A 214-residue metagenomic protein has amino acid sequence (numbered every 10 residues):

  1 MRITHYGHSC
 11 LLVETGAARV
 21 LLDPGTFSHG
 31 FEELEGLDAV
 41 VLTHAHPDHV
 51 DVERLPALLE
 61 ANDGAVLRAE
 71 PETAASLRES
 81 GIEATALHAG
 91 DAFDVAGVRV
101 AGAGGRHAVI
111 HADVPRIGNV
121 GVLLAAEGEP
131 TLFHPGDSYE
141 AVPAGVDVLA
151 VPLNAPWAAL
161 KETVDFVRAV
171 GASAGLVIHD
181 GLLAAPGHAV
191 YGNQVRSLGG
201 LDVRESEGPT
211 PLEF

Functional and structural regions predicted by a protein language model:
M1-E35, A86-G145, W157-E162, E207-F214: Core dinuclear metal-dependent hydrolase active-site scaffold
T4, R78-A92, V164, R168 (+1 more regions): Binuclear metal-ion centers of metallo-dependent hydrolases, dominated by the metallo-beta-lactamase
T26-A69, V146-A150: Active-site metal-binding motif and surrounding structural segment of the metallo-beta-lactamase
L37-T43, G81-H88, G97-V100, D147-A150 (+1 more regions): Active-site regions of enzymes building and remodeling cell-envelope glycoconjugates
H46, E72-T73, R106, Y139 (+2 more regions): Catalytic metal-binding/acid-base residues of hydrolase active sites
E53-A61, S80, K161-A169: A short acidic, amphipathic alpha-helical/loop segment
D63-E72, S173-G181: Short internal beta-strands
